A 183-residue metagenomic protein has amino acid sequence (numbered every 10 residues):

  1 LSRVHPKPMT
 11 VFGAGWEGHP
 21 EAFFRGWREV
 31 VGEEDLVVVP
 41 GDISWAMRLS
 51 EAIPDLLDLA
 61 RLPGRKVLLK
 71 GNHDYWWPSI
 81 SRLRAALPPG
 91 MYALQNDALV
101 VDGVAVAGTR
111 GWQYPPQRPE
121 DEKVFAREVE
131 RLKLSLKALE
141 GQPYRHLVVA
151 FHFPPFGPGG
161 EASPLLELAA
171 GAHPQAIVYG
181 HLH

Functional and structural regions predicted by a protein language model:
L1-S2, V149-F156, P174-H183: Histidine-centered catalytic micro-motifs
R3-T10, Y114-E120: A short acidic, helix-capping loop that chelates divalent metal ions and anchors anionic groups
V4-V101, E161-P174, Y179: Core catalytic region of metal-dependent phosphoesterases/phosphodiesterases, especially metallo-beta-lactamase-like
E17, D102-Y144, P164-E167: Binuclear metal-dependent hydrolase catalytic cores centered on His/Asp/Glu-rich metal-binding motifs
V39, L69, A107-T109, V148-H152: Short, conserved beta-strand edge motifs with alternating hydrophobic and charged residues
I43-S44, H73-Y75, G111-W112, P154-F156 (+1 more regions): Catalytic metal-binding/acid-base residues of hydrolase active sites
M47, P116, G157-P158: Glycine/Thr-rich phosphate-binding loops of Rossmann-like dinucleotide-binding domains
L136-P158: Short acidic, glycine-rich surface-loop motifs adjacent to enzyme active sites
